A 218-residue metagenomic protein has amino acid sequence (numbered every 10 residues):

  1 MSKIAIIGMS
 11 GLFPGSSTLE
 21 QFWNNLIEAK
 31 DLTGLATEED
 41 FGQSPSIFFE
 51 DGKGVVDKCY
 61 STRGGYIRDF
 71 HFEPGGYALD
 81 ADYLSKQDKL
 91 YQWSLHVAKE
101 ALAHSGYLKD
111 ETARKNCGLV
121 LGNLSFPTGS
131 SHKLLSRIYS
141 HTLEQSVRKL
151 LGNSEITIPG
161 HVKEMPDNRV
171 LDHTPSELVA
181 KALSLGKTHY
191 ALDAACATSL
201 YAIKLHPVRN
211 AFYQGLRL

Functional and structural regions predicted by a protein language model:
M1-I7, K109-N116, Y213: Flexible, low-complexity linker/loop segments at domain and module junctions
M1-L84, Y91, L95, S131-K149: ACP-dependent fatty acid/polyketide chain-elongation machinery
F13, Q92-D110, P175, A191-L218: Active-site-proximal alpha-helical scaffold in enzymes
T33-T37, T157-P159, S184-K187, V208-L218: Acyl-CoA/ACP chain-elongation machinery
G65-Y77, K89, S146-L205: Conserved catalytic cysteine-centered active-site region of acyl-thioester-dependent Claisen-condensing enzymes
E111-L121, G160-V162, H189-A194, L216-L218: Beta-strand segments within the central parallel beta-sheet cores of soluble alpha/beta enzyme folds
L119-G122, P127-N153, T157, H161: Carboxylate/His-rich catalytic cores and anion/metal-binding grooves
